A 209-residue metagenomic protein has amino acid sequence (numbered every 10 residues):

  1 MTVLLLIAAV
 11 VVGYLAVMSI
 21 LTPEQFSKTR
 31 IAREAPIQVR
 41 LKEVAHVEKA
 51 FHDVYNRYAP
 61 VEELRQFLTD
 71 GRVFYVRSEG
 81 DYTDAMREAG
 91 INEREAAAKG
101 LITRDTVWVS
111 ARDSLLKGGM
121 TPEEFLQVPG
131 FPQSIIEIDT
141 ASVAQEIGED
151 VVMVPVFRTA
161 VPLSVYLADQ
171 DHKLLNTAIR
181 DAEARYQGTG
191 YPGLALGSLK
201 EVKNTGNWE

Functional and structural regions predicted by a protein language model:
M1-S19: Hydrophobic membrane-insertion alpha-helices, especially the h-region of bacterial N-terminal signal peptides
M1-T2, V12, I31-P36, L41: Compact recognition or signaling/catalytic modules
V3, F26, T83-R87: Generic ordered-secondary-structure signal
L6, S27, A50: Residue-level detector of functional hotspots within protein domains
I20-A35: Aliphatic-rich helix starts adjacent to a transmembrane/signal segment
E34-Y55: N-terminal alpha-helical signal peptides/signal-anchor transmembrane segments
D53-E209: Low-complexity, acidic interaction segments enriched in glycine
